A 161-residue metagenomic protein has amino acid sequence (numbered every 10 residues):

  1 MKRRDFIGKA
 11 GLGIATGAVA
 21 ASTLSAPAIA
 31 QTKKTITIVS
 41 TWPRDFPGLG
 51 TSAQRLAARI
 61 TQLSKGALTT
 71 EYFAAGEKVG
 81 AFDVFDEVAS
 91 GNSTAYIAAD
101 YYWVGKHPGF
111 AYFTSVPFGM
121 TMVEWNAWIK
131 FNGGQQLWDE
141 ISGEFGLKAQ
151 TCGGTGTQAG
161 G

Functional and structural regions predicted by a protein language model:
M1-D5: Secretory targeting signals
I7-A26: N-terminal export signals
S22-V39: C-terminal segment of N-terminal export signals and the immediately downstream linker at the start of the mature
T37-R55, A75-V79: Extracytoplasmic "Venus flytrap"
A57-T70: Signal peptide-proximal N-terminal region of secreted/periplasmic/extracellular or secretory-lumen proteins
A58, A99-G161: Contiguous mixed-secondary-structure segments that line small-molecule binding/active-site clefts of soluble domains
G66-L68, V84-A98: Alpha-to-beta junction loops
Y72-D86: Short helix-initiation/N-cap motifs at beta->coil->alpha
